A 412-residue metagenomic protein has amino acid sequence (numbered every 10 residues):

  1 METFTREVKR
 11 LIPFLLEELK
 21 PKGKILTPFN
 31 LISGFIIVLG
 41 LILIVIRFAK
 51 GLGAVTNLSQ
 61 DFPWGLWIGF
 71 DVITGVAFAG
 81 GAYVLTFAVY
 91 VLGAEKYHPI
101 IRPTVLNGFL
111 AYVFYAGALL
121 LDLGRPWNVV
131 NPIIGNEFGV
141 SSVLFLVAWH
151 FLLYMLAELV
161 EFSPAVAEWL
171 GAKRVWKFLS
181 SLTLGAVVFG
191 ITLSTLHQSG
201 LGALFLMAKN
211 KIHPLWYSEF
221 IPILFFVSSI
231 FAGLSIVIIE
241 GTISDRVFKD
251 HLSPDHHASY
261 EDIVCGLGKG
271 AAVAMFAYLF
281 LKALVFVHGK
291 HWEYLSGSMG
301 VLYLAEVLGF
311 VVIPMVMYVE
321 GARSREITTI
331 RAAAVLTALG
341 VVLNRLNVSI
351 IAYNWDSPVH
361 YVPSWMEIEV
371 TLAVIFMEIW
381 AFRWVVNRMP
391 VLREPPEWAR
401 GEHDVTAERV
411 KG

Functional and structural regions predicted by a protein language model:
M1-I36, R47, A54-L58, I134-E137 (+2 more regions): Extramembrane terminal tails and long inter-domain/linker segments of multi-pass membrane proteins
L19-L26, N30-G40, K96, I134-L144 (+3 more regions): Long, contiguous internal "core" modules enriched in hydrophobic/ aromatic residues
S33-A54, G117-L121, T192-L204, F382 (+1 more regions): Alpha-helical transmembrane segments of multi-pass membrane proteins
V45-F62, V91-A94, I243: Membrane-interface helix-loop junction between the first two transmembrane segments
F62-N128, L146: Membrane helical hairpin/interfacial module
N210-P214, K290-S296, R323-I330, S349-M366: Extracellular/periplasmic helix-loop-helix junctions in multi-pass membrane proteins
T329-G340: Central hydrophobic cores of alpha-helical transmembrane segments in multi-pass integral membrane proteins
N344, I350, D356-V386, P390: A generic transmembrane alpha-helix motif of multi-pass inner-membrane proteins
